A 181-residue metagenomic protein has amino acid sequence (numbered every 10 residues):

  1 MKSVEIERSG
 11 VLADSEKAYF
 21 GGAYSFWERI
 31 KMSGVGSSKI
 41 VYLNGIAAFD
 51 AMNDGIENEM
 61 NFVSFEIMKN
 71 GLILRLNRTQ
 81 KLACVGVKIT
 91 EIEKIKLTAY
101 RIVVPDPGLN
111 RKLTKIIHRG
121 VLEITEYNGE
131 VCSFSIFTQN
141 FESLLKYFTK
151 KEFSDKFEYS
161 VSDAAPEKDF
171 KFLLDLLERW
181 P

Functional and structural regions predicted by a protein language model:
M1-L43, I56, E93-P181: Acidic, Ser/Thr- and proline-rich intrinsically disordered linker/docking segments of eukaryotic scaffolds
L43-F49: Short Pro/Gly-enriched beta-strand edge/turn motifs at strand-loop
I56-G108: Phosphoinositide-binding peripheral membrane targeting modules
